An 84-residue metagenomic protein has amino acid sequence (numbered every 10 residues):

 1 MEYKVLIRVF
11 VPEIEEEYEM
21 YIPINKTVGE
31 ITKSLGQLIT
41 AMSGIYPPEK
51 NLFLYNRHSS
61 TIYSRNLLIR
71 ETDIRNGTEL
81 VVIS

Functional and structural regions predicted by a protein language model:
M1-S84: Ubiquitin system architectures
